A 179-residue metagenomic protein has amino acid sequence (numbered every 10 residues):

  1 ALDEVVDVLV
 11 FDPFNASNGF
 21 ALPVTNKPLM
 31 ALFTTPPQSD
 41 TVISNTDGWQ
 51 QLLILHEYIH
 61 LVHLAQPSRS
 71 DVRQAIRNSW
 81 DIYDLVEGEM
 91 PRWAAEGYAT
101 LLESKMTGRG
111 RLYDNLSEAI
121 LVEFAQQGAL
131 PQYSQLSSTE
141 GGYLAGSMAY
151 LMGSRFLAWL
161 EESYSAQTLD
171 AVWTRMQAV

Functional and structural regions predicted by a protein language model:
A1, M90-L112, E118-V179: Active-site-proximal alpha-helical
A1-L85, P91, T139: Juxtacatalytic substrate-recognition/specificity segment
E57-Q74, Y98-L116: Catalytic Zn2+-binding segment of zinc metalloproteases
